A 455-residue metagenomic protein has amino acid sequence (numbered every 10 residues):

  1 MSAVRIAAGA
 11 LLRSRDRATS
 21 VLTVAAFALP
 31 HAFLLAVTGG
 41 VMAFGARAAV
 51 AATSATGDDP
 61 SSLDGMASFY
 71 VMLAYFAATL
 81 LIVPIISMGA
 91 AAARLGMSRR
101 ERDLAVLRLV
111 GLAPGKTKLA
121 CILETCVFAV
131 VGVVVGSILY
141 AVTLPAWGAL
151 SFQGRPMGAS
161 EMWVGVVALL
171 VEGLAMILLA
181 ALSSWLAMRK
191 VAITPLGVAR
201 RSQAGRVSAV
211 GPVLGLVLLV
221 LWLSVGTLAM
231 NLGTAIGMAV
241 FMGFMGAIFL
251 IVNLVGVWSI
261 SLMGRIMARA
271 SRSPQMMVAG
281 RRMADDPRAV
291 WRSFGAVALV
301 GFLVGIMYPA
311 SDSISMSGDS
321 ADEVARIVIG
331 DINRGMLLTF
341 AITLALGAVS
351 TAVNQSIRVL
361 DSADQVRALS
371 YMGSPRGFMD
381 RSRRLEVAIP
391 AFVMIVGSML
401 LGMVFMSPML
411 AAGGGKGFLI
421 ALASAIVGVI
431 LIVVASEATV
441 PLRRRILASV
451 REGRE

Functional and structural regions predicted by a protein language model:
M1-V83, E323, I327: Membrane transport/envelope proteins' first extracytoplasmic loop
S2-A7, A18-T19, T23, A204-L214 (+1 more regions): Hydrophobic multi-pass inner-membrane translocation pores used for secretion and envelope-lipid/glycan export
L12-A32, G115-V131, A168-L169, V240 (+1 more regions): Alpha-helical transmembrane segments and their helix-start/interface "positive-inside/aromatic belt" motifs in integral
A36-M42, S87-A93, A129-G154, L170-K190 (+2 more regions): Small-residue-rich transmembrane alpha-helices
A51-S61, W147-V164, S320-A325, F405-I420: Short juxtamembrane loops and helix-capping segments at transmembrane helix boundaries of multi-pass membrane proteins
Y75-A92, I342-V349: Long, hydrophobic alpha-helical segments
G89-V110, Q355-R367: Transmembrane helix boundary and interhelical loop/hinge segments in multi-pass membrane proteins
